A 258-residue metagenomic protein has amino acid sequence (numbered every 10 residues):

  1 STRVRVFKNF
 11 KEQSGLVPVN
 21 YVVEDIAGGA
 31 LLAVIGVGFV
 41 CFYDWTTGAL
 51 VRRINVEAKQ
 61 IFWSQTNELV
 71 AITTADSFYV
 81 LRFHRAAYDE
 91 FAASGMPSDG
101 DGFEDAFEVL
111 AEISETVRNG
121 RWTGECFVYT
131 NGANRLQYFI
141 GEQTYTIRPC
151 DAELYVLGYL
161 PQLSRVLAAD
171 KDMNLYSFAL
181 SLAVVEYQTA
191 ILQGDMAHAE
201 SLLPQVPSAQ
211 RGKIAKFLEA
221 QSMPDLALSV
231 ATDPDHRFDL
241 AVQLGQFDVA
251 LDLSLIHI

Functional and structural regions predicted by a protein language model:
S1-Q162, K171-L202, A209-G212, L218 (+2 more regions): WD40-like beta-propeller blades
V206-P207, P234, L244: Alpha-helical solenoid scaffolds that mediate protein-protein interactions, centered on TPR/SEL1-like repeats but also
I256-I258: Conserved small/polar residues in nucleotide/adenosyl-binding loops
